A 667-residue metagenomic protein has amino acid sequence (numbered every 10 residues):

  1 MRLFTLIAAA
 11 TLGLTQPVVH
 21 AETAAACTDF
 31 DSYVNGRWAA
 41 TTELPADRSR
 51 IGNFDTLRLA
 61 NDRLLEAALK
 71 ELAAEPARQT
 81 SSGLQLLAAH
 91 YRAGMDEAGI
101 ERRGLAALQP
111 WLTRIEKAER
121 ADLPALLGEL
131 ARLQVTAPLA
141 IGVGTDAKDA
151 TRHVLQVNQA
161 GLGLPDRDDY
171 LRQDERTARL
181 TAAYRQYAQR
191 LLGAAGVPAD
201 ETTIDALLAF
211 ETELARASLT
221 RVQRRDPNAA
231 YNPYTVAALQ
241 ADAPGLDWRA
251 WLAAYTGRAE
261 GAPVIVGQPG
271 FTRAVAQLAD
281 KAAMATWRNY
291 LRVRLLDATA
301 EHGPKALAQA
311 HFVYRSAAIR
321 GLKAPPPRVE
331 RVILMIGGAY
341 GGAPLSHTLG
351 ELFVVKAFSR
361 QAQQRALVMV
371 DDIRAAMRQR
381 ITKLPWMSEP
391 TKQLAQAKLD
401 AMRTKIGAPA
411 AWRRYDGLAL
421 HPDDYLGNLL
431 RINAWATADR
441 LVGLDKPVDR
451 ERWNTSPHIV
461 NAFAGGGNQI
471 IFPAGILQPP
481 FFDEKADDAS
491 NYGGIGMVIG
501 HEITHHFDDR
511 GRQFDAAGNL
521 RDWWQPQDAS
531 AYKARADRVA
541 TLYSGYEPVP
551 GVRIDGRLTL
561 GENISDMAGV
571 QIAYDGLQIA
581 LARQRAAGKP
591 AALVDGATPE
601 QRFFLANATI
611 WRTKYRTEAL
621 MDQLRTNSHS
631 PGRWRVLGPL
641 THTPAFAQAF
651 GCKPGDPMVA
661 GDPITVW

Functional and structural regions predicted by a protein language model:
M1-V19: Gram-negative bacterial Sec-dependent N-terminal signal peptides
E22, T41-P45, G142, D166-D168 (+4 more regions): Short, solvent-exposed loop/turn and secondary-structure capping segments
A24-D29, Y33-E101, L164: Active-site-surrounding "flap" and adjacent substrate/cofactor-binding loops of secreted or lumenal enzymes, prototyped
D31-A39, L59-D62, E66-A74, R92 (+20 more regions): Sec-exported extracytoplasmic/periplasmic mature domains
D47-L69, D200-A217, N491-M497, D595 (+1 more regions): Short secondary-structure subsegments characteristic of cysteine-rich extracellular domains
R48, Q79, G83-L86, L108 (+5 more regions): Short, glycine/acidic-rich hinge or "gate" loops at secondary-structure transitions that mediate conformational
R58, D242-G245, I265-P269, P326 (+3 more regions): Intrinsically disordered, low-complexity linker/terminal regions across diverse proteins
L72-D372: Noncatalytic, helix-rich "gating/capping" subdomain that lines the substrate-entry/channel surface of large enzyme
